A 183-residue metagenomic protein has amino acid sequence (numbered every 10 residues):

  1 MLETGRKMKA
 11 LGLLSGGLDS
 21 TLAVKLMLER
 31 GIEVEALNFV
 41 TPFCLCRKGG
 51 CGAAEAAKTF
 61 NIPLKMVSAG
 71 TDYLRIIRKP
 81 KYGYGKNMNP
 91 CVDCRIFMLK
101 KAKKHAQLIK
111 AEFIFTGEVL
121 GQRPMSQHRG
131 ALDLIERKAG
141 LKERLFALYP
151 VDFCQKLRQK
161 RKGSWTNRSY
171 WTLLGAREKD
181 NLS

Functional and structural regions predicted by a protein language model:
M1-S183: ATP-dependent adenylation/nucleotidyltransferase module used to activate substrates
